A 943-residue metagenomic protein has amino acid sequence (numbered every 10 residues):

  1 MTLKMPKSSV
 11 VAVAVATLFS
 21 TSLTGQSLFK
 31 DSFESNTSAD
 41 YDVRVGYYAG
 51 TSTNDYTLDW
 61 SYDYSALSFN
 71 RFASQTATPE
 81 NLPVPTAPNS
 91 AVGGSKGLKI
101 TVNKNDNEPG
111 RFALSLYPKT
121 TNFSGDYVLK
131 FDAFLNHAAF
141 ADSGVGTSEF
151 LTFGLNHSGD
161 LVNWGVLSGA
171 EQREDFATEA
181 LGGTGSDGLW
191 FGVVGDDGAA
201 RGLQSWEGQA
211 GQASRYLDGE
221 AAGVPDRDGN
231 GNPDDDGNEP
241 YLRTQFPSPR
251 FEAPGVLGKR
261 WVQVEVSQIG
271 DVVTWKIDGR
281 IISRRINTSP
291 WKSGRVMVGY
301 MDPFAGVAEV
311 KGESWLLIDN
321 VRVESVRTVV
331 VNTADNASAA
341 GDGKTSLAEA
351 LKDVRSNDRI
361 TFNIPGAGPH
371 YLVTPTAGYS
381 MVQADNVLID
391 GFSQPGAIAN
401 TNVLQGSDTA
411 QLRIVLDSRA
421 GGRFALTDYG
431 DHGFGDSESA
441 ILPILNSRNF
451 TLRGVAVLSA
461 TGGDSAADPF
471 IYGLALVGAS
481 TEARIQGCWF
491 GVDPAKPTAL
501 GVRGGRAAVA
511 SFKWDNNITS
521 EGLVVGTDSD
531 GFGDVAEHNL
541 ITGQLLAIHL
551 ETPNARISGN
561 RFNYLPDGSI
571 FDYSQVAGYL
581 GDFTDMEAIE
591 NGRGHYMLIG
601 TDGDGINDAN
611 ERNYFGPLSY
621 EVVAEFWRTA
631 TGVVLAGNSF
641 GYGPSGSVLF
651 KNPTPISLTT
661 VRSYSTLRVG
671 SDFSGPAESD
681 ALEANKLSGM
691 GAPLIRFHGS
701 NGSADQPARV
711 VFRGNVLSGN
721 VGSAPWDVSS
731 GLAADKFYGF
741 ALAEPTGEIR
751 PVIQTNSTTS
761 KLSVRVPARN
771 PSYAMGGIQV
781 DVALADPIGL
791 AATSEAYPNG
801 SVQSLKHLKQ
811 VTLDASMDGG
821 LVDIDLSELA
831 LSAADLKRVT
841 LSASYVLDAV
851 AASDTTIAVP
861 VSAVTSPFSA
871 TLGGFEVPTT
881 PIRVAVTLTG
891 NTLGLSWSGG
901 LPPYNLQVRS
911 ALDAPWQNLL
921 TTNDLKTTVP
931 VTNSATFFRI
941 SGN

Functional and structural regions predicted by a protein language model:
F33, R260-Q268, V273-W275: Short tryptophan-centered beta-strand motifs in secreted/extracellular beta-sheet-rich domains of glycan-recognition
T78-E108: Short carbohydrate-recognition loop motifs
K99-P233: Secretory/extracellular carbohydrate-interaction modules and structurally similar beta-sandwich "look-alikes"
Q209-Q263: Short, aromatic/His-centered strand-loop micro-motif at the edge of beta-sheets
I286-L317: Flexible glycan-contacting loops in extracellular carbohydrate-active proteins
V326-Y472, L476-T481, P497-G505, V535 (+6 more regions): N-terminal, post-signal-peptide segments of secreted/periplasmic proteins
R359, T374-I414, R484-G491, T519-E537 (+4 more regions): Beta-solenoid repeat scaffold
N756, V877-N943: Short, composition-biased motifs enriched in small/polar/acidic residues
